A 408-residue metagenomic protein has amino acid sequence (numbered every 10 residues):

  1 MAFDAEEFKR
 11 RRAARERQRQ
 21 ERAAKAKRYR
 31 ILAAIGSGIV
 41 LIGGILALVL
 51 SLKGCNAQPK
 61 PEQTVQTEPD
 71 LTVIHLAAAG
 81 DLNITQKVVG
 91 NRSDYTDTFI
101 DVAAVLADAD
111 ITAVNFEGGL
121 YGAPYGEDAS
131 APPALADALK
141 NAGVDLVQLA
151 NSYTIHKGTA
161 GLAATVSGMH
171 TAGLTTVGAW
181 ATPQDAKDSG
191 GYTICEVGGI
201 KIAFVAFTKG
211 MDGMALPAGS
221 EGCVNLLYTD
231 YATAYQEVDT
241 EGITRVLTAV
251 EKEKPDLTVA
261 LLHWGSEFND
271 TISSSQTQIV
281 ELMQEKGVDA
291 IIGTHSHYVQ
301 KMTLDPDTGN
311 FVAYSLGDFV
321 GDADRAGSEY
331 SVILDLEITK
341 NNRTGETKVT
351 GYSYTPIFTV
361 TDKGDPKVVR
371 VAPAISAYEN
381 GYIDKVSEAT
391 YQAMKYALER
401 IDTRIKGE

Functional and structural regions predicted by a protein language model:
A2-E408: Acidic, metal/ion-coordinating pockets
